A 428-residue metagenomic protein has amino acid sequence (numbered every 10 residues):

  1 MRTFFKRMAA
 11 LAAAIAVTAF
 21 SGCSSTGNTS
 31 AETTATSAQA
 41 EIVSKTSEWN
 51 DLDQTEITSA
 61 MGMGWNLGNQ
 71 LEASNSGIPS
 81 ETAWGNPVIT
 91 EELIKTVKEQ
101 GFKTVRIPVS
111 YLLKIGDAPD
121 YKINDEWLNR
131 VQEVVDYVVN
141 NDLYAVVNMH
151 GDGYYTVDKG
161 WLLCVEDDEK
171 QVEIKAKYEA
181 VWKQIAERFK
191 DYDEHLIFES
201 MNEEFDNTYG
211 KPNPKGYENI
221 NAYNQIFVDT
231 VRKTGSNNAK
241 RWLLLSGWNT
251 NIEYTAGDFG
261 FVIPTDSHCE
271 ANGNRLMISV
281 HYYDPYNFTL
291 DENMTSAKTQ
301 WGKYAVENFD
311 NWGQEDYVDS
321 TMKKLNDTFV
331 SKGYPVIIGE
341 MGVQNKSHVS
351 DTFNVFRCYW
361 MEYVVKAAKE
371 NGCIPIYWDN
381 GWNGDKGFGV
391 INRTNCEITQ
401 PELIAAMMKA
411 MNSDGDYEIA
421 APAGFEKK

Functional and structural regions predicted by a protein language model:
M1-A12: Bacterial N-terminal signal peptides that target proteins for export
A19-G22: C-terminal motif of bacterial Sec signal peptides marking the signal peptidase cleavage site
S24-G27: Bacterial signal peptide processing site
T29-E41: Low-complexity, acidic Ser/Thr/Pro-rich repeat tracts that form intrinsically disordered stalk/linker regions of very
I42-W242, G247-T255, G384, T394-M411 (+1 more regions): Active-site mouth of glycoside hydrolases
S76-G77, F288-E292, V349, G387-F388: Short conserved micro-motifs at the rims of enzyme active sites and ligand-binding pockets
V172, A176-Q314, K323-V343, K366 (+1 more regions): Active-site region of glycoside hydrolase catalytic domains
H348-K428: Aromatic-rich peripheral "rim/lid" segments of glycoside hydrolase catalytic domains that contact and position glycan
